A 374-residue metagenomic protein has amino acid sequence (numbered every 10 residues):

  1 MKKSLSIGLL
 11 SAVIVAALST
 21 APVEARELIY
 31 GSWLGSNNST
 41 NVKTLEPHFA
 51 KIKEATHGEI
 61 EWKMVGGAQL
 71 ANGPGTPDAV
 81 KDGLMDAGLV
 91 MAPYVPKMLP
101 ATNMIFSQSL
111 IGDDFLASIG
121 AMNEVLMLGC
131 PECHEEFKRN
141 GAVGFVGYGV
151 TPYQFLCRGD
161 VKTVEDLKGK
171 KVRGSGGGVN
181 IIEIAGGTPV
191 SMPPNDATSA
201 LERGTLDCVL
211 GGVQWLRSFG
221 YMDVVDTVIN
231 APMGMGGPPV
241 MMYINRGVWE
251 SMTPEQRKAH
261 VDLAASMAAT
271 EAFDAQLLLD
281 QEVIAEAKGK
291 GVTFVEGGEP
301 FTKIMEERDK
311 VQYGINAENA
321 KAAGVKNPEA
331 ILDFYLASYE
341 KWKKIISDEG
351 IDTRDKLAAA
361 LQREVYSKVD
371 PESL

Functional and structural regions predicted by a protein language model:
M1-S4: Positively charged n-region of N-terminal signal peptides that target proteins for export
G8-A17: Bacterial N-terminal signal peptides
S11, R26-A117, V143-L374: N-terminal secretory/targeting leader peptides
S19-A25: Sec/Tat signal peptide C-region and signal peptidase I cleavage site
G112-R139: Short, solvent-exposed loop/beta-turn-alpha elements that line the ligand-binding surface or hinge of extracytoplasmic
